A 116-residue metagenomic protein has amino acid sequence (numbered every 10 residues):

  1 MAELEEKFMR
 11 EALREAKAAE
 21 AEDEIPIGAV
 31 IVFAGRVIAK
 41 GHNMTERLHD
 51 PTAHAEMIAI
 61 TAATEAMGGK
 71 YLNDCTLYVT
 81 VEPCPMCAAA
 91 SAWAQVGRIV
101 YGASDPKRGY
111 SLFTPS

Functional and structural regions predicted by a protein language model:
M1-A2, G41: General secondary-structure propensity
A2-E22: Short, basic/aromatic recognition patches
E5, M9, I27-G28, E56: Alpha-helical structural signal
D23-I27, N73: Short, basic and Ser/Thr-rich N-terminal targeting/leader segments
I27-G35: Short beta-strand scaffold segments in enzyme catalytic cores
A39-S116: Zn2+-dependent cytidine deaminase-like catalytic core
